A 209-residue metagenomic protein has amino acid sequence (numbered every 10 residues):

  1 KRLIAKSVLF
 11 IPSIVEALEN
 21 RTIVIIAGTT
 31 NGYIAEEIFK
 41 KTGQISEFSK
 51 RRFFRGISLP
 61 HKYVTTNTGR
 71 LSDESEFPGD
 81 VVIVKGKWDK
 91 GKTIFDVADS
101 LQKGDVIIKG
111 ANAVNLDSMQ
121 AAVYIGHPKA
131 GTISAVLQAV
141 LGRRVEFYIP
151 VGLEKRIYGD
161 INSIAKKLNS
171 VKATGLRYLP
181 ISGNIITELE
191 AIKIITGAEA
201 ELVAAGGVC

Functional and structural regions predicted by a protein language model:
R2-I14, I45-L116, A121-K129, N162 (+2 more regions): Ligand-binding beta-strand-loop-alpha-helix segment within the catalytic cores of soluble metabolic enzymes
E16-K50, F54-S58: N-terminal low-complexity or amphipathic/hydrophobic leaders
L18-N20, K103-G104, R144: A general structural motif
I23-Y33, A111-N115, K129, L153-R156: Gly/Ser/Thr-rich loops at beta-strand to alpha-helix junctions that form or flank small-molecule/cofactor-binding
I34-K40, S118-V136: Short Gly/Thr/Asp-enriched flexible loops that form oxyanion-binding sites at enzyme active sites
V136-E146, I192-G197: A structural motif corresponding to the C-terminal end of an alpha-helix and its immediate exit/capping segment
L141-Y178, N184: Short, glycine-/small-residue-rich phosphate/pyrophosphate-handling segment
